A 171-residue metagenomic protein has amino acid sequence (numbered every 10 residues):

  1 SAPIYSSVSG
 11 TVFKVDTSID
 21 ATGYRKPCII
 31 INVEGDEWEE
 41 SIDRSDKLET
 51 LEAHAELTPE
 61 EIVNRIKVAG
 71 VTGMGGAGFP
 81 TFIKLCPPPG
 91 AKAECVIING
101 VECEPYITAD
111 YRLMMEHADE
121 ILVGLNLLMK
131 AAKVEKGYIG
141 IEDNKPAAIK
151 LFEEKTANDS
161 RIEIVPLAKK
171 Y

Functional and structural regions predicted by a protein language model:
A2-S9, K14-Y171: Iron-sulfur-associated redox domains of electron-transfer enzymes in respiratory and anaerobic energy metabolism
